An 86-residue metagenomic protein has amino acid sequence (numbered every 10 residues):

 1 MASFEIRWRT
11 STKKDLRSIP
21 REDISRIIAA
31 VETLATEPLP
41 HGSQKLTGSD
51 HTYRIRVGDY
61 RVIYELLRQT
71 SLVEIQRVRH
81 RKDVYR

Functional and structural regions predicted by a protein language model:
M1-V57, L67-Q76, V84-R86: Basic, Lys/Arg-enriched alpha-helical interface segments
R79: Residues forming the ATP-binding cleft of Hanks-type serine/threonine protein kinase domains
